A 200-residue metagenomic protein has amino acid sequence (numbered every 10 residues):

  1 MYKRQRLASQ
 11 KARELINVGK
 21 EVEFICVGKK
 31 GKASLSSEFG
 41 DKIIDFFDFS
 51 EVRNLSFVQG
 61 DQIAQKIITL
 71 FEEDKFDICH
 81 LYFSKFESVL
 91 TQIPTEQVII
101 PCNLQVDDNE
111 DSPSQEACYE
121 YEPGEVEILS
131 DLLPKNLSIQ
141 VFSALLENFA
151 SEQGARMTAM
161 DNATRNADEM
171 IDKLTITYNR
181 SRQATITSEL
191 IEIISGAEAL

Functional and structural regions predicted by a protein language model:
K3-L200: C-terminal beta-strand-loop-alpha-helix "lid" module of Rossmann-like NAD(P)-dependent dehydrogenases
